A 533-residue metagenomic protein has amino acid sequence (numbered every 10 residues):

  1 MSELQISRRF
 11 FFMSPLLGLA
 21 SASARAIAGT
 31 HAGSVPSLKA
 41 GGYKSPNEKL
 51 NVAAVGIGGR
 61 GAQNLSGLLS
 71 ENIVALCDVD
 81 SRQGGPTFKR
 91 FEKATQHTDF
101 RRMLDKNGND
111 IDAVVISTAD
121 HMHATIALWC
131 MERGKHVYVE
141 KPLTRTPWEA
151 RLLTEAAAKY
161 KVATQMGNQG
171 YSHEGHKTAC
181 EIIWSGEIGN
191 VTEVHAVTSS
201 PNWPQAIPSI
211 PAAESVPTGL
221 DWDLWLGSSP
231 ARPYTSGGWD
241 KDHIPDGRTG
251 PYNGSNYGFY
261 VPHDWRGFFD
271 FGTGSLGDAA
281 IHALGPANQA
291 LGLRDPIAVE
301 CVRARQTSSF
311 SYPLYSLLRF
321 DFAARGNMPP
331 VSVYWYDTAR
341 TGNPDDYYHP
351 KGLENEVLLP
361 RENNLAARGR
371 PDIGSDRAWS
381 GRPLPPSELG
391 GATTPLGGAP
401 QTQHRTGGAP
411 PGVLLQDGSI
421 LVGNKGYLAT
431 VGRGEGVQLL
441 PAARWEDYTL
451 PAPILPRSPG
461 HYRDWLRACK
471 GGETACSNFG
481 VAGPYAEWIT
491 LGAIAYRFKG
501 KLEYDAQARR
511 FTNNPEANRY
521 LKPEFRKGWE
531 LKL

Functional and structural regions predicted by a protein language model:
S2-L19: N-terminal secretory signal peptides and thylakoid transit peptides that target proteins across membranes
S14, G18-F91, G170-H173, A287: N-terminal Rossmann-like dinucleotide-binding module
T95-D99: Conserved SAM-binding strand-loop segment of SAM-dependent methyltransferases
R102-N109: Short amphipathic alpha-helix with an adjacent loop that forms part of the alpha/beta core around
V114-V115: N-terminal Rossmann-like NAD(P) cofactor-binding module of classical short-chain dehydrogenase/reductase
A119-D120, A124-S172, G186: Beta-strand-loop-alpha-helix segment that lines the small-molecule cofactor/substrate pocket of alpha/beta enzymes
A156-K161, C180-V191, E214-V216: Basic phosphate/pyrophosphate-binding loop/patch that engages nucleotide-derived ligands
T178, N190, H195-S200, P204-G480 (+1 more regions): Contiguous beta-strand/loop segments that form the cofactor/metal-binding neighborhood of enzyme cores
